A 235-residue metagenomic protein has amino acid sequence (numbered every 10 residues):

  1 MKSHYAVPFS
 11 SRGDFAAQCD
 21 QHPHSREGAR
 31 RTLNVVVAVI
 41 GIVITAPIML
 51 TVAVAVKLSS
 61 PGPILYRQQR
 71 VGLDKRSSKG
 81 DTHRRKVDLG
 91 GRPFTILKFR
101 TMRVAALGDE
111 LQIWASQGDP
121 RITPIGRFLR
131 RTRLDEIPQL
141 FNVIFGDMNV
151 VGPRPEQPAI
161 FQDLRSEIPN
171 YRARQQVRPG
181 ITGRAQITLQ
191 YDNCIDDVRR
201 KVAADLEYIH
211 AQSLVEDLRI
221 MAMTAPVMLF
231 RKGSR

Functional and structural regions predicted by a protein language model:
K2-A6, S10, N170-R235: C-terminal terminal-structure detector
S3, Q21-V104, L214, R219-R235: A hydrophobic, helix-centered structural microdomain
A6-H24: Juxtamembrane amphipathic/hinge helix adjacent to a transmembrane helix
R26, R30, P93-I96, D119-I122 (+4 more regions): Short, structured helix-loop boundary elements
M102, W114-R178, M221-M228: A short, structured surface patch at a secondary-structure boundary
A105-I113: A short, polar/charged loop-to-alpha-helix boundary motif
